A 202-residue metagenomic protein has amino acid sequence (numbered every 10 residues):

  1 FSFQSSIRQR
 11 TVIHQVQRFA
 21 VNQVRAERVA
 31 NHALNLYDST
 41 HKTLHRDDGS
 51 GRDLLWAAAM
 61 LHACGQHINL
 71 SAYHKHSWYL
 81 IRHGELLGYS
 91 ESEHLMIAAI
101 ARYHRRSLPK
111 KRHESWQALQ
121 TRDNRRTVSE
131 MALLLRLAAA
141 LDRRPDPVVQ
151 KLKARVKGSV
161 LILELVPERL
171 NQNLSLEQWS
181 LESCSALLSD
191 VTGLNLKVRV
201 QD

Functional and structural regions predicted by a protein language model:
F1-S6: Hydrophobic/aromatic-enriched cytosolic interaction surfaces used to assemble or bind macromolecules
R10-V16, L165-V166: Gly-rich Lys/Arg/Thr-decorated short loops/hinges at beta-loop-alpha junctions or inter-strand turns that position
I13-Q17, V24-R25, N31-A154: Divalent metal-dependent catalytic cores for phosphoryl transfer on phosphate-bearing substrates
S115-A118, V198-D202: C-terminal amphipathic alpha-helical interaction region
L141-V198: Low-complexity, glycine/alanine/valine/leucine- and proline-rich hydrophobic stretches
